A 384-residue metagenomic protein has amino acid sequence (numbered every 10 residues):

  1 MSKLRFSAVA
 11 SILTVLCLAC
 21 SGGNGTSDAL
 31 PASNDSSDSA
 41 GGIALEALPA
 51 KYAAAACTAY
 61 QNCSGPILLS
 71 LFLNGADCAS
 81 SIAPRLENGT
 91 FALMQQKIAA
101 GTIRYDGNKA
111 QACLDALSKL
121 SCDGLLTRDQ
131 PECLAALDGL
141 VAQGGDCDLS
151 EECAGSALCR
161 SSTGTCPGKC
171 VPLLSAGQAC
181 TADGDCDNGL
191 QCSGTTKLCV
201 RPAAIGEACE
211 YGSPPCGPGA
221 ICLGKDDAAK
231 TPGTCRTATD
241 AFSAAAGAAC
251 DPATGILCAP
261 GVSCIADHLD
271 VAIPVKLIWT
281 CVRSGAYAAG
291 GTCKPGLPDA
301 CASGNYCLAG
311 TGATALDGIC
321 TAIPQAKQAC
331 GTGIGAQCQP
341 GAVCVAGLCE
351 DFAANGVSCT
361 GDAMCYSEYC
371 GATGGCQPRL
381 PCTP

Functional and structural regions predicted by a protein language model:
M1-L18: Sec-dependent bacterial lipoprotein signal peptides
C17-A47: Ser/Thr-rich, Pro/Gly/Ala-heavy low-complexity intrinsically disordered linkers and tails of secreted extracellular
D38, C133, C170, C199 (+5 more regions): Generic detector of short, aliphatic-rich beta-strand segments that form the cores of beta-sheets in diverse domain
A40-G164, G168-S175: Mature extracellular/luminal domains of secreted and GPI-anchored eukaryotic proteins, especially small
C122, Q130-L137, G233, A238 (+2 more regions): Repeat-associated, polar segments at repeat-unit boundaries in modular proteins
T127, E151-C166, D183-K197, S213-T231 (+5 more regions): Extracellular, cysteine-rich, disulfide-stabilized repeat modules with beta-strand cores
L137-S150, L174-A182, A203-S213, T239-G255 (+6 more regions): Secreted/surface-exposed cysteine- and glycine-rich disulfide frameworks
Q377-P384: Short, low-complexity, Pro/Ser/Thr/Gly-rich segments in the mature regions of secreted, periplasmic
